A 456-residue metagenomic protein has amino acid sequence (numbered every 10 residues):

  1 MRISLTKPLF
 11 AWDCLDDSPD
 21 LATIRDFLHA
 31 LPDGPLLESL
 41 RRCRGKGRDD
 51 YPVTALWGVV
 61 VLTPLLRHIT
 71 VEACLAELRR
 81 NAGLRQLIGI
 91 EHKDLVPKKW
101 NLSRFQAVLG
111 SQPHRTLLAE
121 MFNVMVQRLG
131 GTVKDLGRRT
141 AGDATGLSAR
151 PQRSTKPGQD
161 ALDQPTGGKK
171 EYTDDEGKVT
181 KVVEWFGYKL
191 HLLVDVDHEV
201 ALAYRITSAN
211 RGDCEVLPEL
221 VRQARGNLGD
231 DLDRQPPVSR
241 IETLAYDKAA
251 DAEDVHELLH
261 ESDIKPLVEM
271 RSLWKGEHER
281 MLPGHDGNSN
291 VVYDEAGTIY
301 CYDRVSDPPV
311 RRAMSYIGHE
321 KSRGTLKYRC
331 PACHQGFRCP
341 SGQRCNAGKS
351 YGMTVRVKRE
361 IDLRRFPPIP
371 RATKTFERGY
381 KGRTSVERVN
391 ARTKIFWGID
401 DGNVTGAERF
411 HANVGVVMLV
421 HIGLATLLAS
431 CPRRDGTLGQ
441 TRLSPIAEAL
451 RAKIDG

Functional and structural regions predicted by a protein language model:
M1-S39, C339, A429-G456: Charged, often Cys/His-bearing segments associated with DNA-binding zinc-finger transcription factors
D17, L21-L66, N101: Basic, short loop/linker segments at the boundary and entry of helix-turn-helix/winged-helix-like folds
D49-E120, E408-H411: Short, positively charged, Gly/Tyr-enriched micro-motifs that form contact patches at catalytic or ligand/partner
A76, K99-R271: Polybasic low-complexity intrinsically disordered regions
R79, R280-R323, R359-A407: Short amphipathic alpha-helical "interface-anchor" segments enriched in bulky aromatics
L273-H278: Short gly/pro/ser/thr-enriched loop/turn and capping motifs at secondary-structure boundaries
G324-P368: Long, low-complexity, polar/charged, intrinsically disordered or flexibly structured peripheral segments
K374-G456: Basic, amphipathic alpha-helical segments enriched in Lys/Arg and hydrophobic/aromatic residues
